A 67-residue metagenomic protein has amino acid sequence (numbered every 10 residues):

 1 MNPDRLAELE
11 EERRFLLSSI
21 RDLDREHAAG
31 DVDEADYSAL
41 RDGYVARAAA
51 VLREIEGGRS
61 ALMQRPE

Functional and structural regions predicted by a protein language model:
M1-R14: Short, charge/polar-rich alpha-helical segments
E11, L62-M63: Terminal, Lys/Arg-rich, intrinsically disordered segments and adjacent short helical elements of membrane-protein
L17-D33: Short E/K-rich amphipathic alpha-helical oligomerization segments
D33-G43: Short, charged, amphipathic alpha-helical segments
Y44-L62: Amphipathic alpha-helical coiled-coil segments
P66-E67: Membrane-embedded alpha-helical bundles of multi-pass transporters/translocases, especially carrier/permease families
